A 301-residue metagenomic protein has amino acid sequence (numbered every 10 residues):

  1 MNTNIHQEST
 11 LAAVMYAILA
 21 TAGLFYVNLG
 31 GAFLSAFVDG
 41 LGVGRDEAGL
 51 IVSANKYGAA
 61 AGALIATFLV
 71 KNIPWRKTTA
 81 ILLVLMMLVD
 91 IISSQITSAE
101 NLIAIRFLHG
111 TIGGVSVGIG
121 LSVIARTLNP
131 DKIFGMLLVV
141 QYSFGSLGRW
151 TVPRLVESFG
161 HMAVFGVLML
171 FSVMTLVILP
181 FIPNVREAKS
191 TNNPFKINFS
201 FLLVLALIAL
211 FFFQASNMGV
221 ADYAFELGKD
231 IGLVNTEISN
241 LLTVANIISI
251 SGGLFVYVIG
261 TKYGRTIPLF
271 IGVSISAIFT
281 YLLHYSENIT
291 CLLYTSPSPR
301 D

Functional and structural regions predicted by a protein language model:
L19-S35, V220-F225: Extracytoplasmic
A63-P74, G253-G264: Helix-to-loop junctions at the C-terminal end of transmembrane segments in multipass secondary transporters
T78-D90, P268-T280: Structural signature of the two symmetry-related core transmembrane helices
E100-L108, T290-L293: Paired small-residue
F107-V139: Cytoplasmic helix-loop-helix junction between adjacent transmembrane helices in 12-TM secondary transporters
M136-P180: Helix-loop-helix hairpin linking two adjacent transmembrane segments in secondary transporters
L203-L242: Extracytoplasmic gate region of multi-pass secondary transporters
Y294-D301: Conserved small/polar residues in nucleotide/adenosyl-binding loops
